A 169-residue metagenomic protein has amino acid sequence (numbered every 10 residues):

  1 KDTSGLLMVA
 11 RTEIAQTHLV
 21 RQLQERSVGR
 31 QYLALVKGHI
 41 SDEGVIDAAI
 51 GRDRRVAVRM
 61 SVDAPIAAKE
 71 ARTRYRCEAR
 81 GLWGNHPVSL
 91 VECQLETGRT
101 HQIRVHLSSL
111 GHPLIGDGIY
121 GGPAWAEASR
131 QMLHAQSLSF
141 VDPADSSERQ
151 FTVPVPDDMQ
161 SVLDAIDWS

Functional and structural regions predicted by a protein language model:
K1-S169: RNA pseudouridine synthases
